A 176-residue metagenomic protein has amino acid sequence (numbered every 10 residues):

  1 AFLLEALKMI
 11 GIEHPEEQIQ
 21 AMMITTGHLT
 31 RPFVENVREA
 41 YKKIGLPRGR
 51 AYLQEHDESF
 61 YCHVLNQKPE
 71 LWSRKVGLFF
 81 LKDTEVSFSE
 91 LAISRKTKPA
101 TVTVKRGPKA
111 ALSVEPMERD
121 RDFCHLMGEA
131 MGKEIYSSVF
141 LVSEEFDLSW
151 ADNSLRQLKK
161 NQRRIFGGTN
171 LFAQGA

Functional and structural regions predicted by a protein language model:
A1-F33, K109-C124, E129-G132, Y136: Conserved phosphate-binding loops in N-terminal lobes of ATP-dependent enzymes of the actin/Hsp70/sugar-kinase
E17-F60, N161-T169: Glycine-rich phosphate-binding loop and adjoining helix at the ATP-binding site of ATP-dependent phosphoryl-transfer
I24-L29, F79-K82, L141-F146: Structural motif
P32-E39, C62-N66, V86-L91, D147-S154: A short acidic (Asp/Glu
E39-L46, P69-E70, I93-S94, N153-N161: Short, surface-exposed basic-aromatic patches at helix termini and helix-loop junctions that form
P47-L81, L171-G175: Conserved phosphate-binding catalytic cores of ATP/NTP-utilizing and phosphoryl-transfer enzymes
H63, P108-A176: Helical "lid/coupling" subdomains associated with nucleotide-phosphate turnover
V64-V104: Gly/Thr-rich phosphate-binding beta-strand-loop-beta motif of the actin/hexokinase/Hsp70
